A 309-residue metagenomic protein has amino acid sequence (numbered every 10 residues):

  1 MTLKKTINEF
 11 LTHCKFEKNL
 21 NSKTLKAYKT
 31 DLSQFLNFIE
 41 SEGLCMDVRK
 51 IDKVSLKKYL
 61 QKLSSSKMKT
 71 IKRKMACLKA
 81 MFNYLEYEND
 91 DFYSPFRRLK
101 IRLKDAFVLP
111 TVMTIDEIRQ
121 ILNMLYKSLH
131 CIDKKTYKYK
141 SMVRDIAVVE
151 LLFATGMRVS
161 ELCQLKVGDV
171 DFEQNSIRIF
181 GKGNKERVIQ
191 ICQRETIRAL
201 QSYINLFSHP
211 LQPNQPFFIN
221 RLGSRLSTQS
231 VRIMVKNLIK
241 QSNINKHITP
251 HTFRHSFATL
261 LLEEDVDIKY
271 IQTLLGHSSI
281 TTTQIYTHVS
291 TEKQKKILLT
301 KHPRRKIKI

Functional and structural regions predicted by a protein language model:
M1-I309: Conserved catalytic core of the tyrosine transesterase superfamily
